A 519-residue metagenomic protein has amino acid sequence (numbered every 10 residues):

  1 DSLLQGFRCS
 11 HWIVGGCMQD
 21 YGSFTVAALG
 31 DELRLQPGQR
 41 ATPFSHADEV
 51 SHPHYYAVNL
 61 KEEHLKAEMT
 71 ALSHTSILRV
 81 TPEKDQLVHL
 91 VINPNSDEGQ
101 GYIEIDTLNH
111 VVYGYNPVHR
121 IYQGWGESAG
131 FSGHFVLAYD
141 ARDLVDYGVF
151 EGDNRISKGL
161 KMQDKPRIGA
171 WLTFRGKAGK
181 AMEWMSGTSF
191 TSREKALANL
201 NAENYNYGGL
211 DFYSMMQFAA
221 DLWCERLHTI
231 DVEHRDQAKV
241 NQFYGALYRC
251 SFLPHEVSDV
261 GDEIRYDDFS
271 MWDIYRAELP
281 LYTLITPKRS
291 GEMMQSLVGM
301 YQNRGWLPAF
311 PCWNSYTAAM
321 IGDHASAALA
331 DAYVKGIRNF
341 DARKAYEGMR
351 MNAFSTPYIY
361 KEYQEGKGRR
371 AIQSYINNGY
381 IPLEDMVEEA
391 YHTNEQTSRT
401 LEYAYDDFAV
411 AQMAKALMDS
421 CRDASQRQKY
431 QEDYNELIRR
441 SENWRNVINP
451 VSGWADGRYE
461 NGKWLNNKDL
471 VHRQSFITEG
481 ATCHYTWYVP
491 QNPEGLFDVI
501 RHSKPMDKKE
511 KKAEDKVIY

Functional and structural regions predicted by a protein language model:
D1-A327, Y333-L401, F408-D419, R427-N446 (+3 more regions): Accessory carbohydrate-recognition regions in carbohydrate-active enzymes
